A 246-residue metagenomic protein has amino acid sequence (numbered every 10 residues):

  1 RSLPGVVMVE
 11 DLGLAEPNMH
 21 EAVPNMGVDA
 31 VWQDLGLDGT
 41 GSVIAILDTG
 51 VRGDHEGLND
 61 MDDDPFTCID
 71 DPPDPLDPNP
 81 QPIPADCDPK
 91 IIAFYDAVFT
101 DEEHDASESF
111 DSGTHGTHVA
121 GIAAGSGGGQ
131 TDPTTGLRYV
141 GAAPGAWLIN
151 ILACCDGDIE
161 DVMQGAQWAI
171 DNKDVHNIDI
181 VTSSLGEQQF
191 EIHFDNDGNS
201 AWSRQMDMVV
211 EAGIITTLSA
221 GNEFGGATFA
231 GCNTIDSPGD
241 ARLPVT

Functional and structural regions predicted by a protein language model:
R1-V43, N59, D64: Autoinhibitory propeptides
L3-V6, N172, A241-R242: Acidic-histidine catalytic/liganding microenvironments
P17-H20, D54-E56, Q189-F194, L218 (+1 more regions): Extracytoplasmic/secreted cell-surface and envelope-processing proteins
W32-Y95, F99-D161, D174-I180, V210-I215 (+2 more regions): Subtilisin-like serine protease catalytic core
T134-L137, W202-M206, G231-I235: Short beta-alpha junctions and helix-cap segments that line functional grooves
A169-N196, S219-A220: Short acidic, glycine-rich surface-loop motifs adjacent to enzyme active sites
G198-T216: Catalytic-core regions built around general acid/base machinery
N222-A241: Glycine-rich, charge-decorated loop segments at or immediately adjacent to ligand/cofactor-binding or catalytic sites
